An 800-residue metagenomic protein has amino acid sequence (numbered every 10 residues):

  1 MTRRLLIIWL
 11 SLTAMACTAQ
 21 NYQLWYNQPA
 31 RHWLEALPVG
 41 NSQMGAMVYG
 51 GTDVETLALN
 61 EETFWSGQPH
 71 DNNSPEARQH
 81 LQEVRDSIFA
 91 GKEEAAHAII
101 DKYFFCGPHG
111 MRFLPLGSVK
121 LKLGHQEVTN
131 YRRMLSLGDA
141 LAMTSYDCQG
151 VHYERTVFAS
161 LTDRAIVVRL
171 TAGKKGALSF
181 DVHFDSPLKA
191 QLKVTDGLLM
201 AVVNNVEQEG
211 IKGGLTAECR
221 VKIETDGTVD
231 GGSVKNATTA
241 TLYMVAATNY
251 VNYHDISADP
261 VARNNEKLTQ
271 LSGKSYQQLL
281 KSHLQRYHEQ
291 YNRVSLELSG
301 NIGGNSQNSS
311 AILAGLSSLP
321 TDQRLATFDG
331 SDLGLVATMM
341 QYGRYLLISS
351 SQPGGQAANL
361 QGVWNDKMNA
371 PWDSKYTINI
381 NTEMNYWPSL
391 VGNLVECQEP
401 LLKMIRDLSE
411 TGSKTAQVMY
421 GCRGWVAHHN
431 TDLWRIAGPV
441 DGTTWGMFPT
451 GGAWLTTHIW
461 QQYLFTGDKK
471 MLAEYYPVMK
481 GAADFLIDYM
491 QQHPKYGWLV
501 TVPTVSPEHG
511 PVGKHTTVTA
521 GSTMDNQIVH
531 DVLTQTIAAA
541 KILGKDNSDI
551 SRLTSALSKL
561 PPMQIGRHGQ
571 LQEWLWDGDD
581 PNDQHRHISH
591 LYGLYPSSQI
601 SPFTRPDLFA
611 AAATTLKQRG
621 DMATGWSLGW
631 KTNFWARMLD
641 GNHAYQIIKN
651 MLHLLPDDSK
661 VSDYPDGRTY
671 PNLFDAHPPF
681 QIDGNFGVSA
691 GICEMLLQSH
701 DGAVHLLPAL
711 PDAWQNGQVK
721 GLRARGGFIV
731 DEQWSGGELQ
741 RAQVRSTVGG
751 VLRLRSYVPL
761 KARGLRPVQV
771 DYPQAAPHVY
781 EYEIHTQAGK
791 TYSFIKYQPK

Functional and structural regions predicted by a protein language model:
M1-Q20: Bacterial Sec-dependent N-terminal signal peptides
Q20-T444, Q461-Y463, T534, I542-G620 (+9 more regions): Aromatic-residue-lined binding/catalytic grooves and analogous aromatic/hydrophobic interfacial grooves in multimeric
G173-G176, S349-G354, Q462-A473, F485-W498 (+4 more regions): Secondary-structure transition/capping motifs at alpha-helix termini and the adjoining loop/turn into the next element
G330, W372-Y376, S389, P439-T450 (+6 more regions): Alpha-helix capping and helix-loop boundary segments enriched in small/acidic/polar residues
G362, D366, L499-T501, P507-H509 (+3 more regions): C-terminal catalytic domain of Rieske-type non-heme iron oxygenases
I380-L390, P449-W460, M524-T534, S589-S598 (+2 more regions): Well-ordered alpha-helical segments within folded domains of soluble proteins
G481, F485-A539: Acidic/histidine-rich catalytic neighborhood
D675, F680-I682, L696, D701-A724: Acidic, turn-prone loop/beta-hairpin segments
